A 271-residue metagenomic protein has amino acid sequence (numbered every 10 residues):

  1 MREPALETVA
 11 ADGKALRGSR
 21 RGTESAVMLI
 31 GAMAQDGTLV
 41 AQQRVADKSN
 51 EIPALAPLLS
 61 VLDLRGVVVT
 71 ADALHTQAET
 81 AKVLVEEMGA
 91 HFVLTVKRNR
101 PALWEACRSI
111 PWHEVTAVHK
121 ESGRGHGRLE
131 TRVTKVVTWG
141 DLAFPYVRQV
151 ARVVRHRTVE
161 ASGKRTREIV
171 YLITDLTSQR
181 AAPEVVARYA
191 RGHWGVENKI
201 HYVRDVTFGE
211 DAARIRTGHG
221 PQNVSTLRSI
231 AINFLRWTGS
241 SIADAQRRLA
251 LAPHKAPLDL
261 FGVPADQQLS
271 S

Functional and structural regions predicted by a protein language model:
M1-T70, T76-E79, S241: Conserved, well-structured functional cores that handle cations and Mg-NTP chemistry
D12, F92, E197: Residue-level signature of catalytic and energy-coupling elements of molecular machines, predominantly ATP/GTP-dependent
A34, R44, A73, L94-R98 (+1 more regions): Short, structured patches in soluble enzyme cores that scaffold and shape functional sites
S60, E86, W112, G195 (+1 more regions): Generic secondary-structure signature for well-ordered alpha-helical cores
K82-G89: Short, surface-exposed basic-aromatic patches at helix termini and helix-loop junctions that form
H91-G192: An anionic, glycine-rich sequence signature occurring as long contiguous blocks
R180-I215: Short amphipathic alpha-helical "interface-anchor" segments enriched in bulky aromatics
V203-S271: A short, flexible helix-boundary coil/loop motif
